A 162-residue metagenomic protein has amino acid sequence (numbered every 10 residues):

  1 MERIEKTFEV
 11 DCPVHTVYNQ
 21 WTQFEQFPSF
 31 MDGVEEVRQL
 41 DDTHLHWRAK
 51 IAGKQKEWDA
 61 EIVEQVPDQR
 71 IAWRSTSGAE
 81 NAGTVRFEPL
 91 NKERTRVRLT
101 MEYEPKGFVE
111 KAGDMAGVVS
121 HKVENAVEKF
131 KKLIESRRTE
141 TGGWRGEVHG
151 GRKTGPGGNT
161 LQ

Functional and structural regions predicted by a protein language model:
M1, G53-Q55, G78-E80: Glycine-centered tight beta-turn/hairpin loop motif at sheet-sheet or coil-to-beta transitions
M1-H44, K129, L133-E135, H149-Q162: Hydrophobic ligand-binding cavity/cleft-lining segments
R3-T7, H44, E57, R70 (+2 more regions): Intrinsic-disorder/low-complexity, polar/charged segments enriched in Ser/Thr/Lys/Arg/Asp/Glu/Gln
Q39-H46, Q65-W73: Short, hydrophobic/aromatic-rich segments at coil-to-beta transitions
A52-D59, P105-V109: Short, cysteine-centered beta-strand-loop-beta hairpins and adjacent loop/turn segments enriched in charged/polar
V63-E64, R74-K132, S136, T141-G143 (+2 more regions): Beta-strand/loop substructures that line and gate deep hydrophobic ligand-binding cavities in soluble
